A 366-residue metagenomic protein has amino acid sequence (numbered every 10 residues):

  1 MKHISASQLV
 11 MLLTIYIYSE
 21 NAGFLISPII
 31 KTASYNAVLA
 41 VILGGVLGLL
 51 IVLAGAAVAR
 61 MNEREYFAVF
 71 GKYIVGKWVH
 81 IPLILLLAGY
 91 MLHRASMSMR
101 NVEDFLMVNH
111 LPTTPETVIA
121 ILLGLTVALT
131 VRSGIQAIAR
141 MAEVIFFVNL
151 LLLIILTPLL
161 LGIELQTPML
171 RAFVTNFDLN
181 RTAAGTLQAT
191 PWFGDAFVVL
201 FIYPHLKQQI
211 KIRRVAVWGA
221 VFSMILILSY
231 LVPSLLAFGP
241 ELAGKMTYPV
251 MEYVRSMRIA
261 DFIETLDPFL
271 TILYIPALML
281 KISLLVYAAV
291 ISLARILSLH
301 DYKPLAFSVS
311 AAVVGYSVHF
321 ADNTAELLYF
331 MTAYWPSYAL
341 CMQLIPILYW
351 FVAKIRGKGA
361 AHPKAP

Functional and structural regions predicted by a protein language model:
M1-S27, A33-Y35, H205-L206, F351 (+1 more regions): Membrane-interface "cap" regions at the ends of multi-pass membrane proteins
A6-F24, A40, G44, L87-M91 (+6 more regions): Hydrophobic, membrane-embedded alpha-helices of multi-pass small-molecule transporters
A22-E116, L125: Membrane helical hairpin/interfacial module
K31, M107, G124-I145, H205-Q209 (+1 more regions): Membrane-water interface regions at transmembrane-helix termini and the short interhelical loops of multi-pass membrane
I42-A54, L87-A95, V127-A128, V148-I163 (+2 more regions): Selective recognition of specific alpha-helical transmembrane segments in multi-pass small-molecule
L92-A95, M99, V131, V148-V174 (+3 more regions): Hydrophobic alpha-helical segments and their helix-loop junctions in multi-pass secondary transporters
V102, T117, T130-L160, W335-M342: Membrane-interface loop-to-helix entry segments
A237-D267: Membrane-interface interhelical connector segments
